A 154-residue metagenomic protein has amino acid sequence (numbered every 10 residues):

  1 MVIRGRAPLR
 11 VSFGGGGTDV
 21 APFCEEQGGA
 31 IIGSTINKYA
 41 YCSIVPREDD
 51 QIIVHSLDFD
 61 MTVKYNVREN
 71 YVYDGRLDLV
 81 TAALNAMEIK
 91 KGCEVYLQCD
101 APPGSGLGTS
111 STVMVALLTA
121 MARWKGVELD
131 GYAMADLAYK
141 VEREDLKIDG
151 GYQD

Functional and structural regions predicted by a protein language model:
M1-L107, T119-G131: ATP-binding N-lobe of GHMP and related small-molecule kinases
S110: Short, conserved phosphate/pyrophosphate- and ester-handling motifs at nucleotide-, phospho-/glycolipid
A116: Active-site signature of alpha/beta-hydrolase-fold catalytic machinery across serine- and Asp/Cys-nucleophile hydrolases
L129-D154: Alpha/beta catalytic cores of group-transfer enzymes, especially the acyltransferase/condensing modules of polyketide
